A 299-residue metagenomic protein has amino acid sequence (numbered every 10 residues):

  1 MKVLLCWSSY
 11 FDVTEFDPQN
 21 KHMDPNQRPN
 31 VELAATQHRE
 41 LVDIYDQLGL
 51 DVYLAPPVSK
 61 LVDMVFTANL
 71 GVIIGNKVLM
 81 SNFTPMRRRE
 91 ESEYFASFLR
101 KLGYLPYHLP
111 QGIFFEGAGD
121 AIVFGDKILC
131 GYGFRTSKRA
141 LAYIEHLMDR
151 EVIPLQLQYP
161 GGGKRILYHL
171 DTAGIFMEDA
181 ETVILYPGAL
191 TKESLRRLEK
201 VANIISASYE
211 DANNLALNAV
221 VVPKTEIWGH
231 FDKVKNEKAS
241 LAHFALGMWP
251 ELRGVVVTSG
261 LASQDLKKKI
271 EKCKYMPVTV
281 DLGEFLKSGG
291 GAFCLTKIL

Functional and structural regions predicted by a protein language model:
M1-L299: The feature marks the mature, well-folded catalytic cores of soluble enzymes
